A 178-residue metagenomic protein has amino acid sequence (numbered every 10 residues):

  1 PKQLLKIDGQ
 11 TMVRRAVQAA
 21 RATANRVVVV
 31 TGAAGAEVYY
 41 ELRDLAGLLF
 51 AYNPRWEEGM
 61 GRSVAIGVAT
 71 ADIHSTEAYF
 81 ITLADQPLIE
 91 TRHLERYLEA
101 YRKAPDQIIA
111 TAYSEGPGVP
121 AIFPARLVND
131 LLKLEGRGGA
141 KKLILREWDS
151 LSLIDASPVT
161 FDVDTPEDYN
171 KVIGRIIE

Functional and structural regions predicted by a protein language model:
K2-P117, D149-A156: Nucleotide and nucleotide-moiety/phosphate-recognizing core
K6, L88, I122, D162-V163: Short aromatic/basic micro-patch
E41, S63, A121, D164-E167: Short secondary-structure transition/capping segments
I108-A110, P120-I122, L143: Conserved hydrophobic/aromatic beta-strand scaffold that supports enzyme active sites
G118-N129, P166: Conserved nucleotide-sugar donor-binding and metal-coordinating catalytic region shared by glycosyltransferases
N129-E178: Conserved alpha/beta core of the MobA/IspD/sugar-nucleotide pyrophosphorylase nucleotidyltransferase superfamily
